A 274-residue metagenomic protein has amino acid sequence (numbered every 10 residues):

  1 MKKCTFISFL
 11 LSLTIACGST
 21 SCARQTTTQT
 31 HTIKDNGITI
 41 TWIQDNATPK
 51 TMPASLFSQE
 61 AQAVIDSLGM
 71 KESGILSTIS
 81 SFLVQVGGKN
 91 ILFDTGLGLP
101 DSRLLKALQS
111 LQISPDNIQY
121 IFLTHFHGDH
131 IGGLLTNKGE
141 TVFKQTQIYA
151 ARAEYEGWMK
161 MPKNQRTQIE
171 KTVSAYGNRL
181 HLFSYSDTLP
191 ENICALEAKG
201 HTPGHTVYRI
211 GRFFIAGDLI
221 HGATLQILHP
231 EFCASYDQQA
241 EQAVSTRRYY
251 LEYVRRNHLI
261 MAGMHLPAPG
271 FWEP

Functional and structural regions predicted by a protein language model:
M1-F9: Bacterial N-terminal signal peptides that target proteins for export
S8-G18: Bacterial N-terminal signal peptides
T20-T30: Sec-dependent signal peptide cleavage junction
R24-Q25, P203, R212-P274: Cap/insert and terminal regions of metallo-dependent hydrolase folds
Q29-S110, V207-I220: Conserved beta-strand hairpin/beta-sheet module of binuclear metal-dependent hydrolase folds, prominently
T51, G96-N178: Active-site HxH/HxHxD metal-binding segment of metal-dependent hydrolases
L92-T95, Q119-D129, Y149-A151, L196-G200 (+4 more regions): Active-site neighborhood of phospho(di)ester-bond hydrolases with catalytic His/Asp-centered motifs
K144-E197, T202, Q242-H258: Metallo-beta-lactamase
